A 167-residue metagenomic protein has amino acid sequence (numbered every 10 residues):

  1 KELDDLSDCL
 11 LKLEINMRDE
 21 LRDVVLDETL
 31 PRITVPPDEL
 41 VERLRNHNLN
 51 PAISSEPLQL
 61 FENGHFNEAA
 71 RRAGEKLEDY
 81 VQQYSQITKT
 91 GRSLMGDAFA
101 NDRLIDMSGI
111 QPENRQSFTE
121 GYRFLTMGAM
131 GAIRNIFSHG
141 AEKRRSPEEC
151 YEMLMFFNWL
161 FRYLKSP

Functional and structural regions predicted by a protein language model:
K1-E2, F118-P167: Charge-enriched, short contiguous segments at helix-coil
K1-P51: Internal, Lys/Arg-enriched amphipathic helical interaction segments that engage polyanionic partners
D4-S7, L11, R22, V41-E42 (+6 more regions): Generic detector of well-ordered alpha-helical segments enriched in charged/polar residues, highlighting helical
C9, E75, D79, F156-Y163: Alpha-helical scaffold segments in carbohydrate-active enzymes
H47-F61, I133-A141: Short amphipathic alpha-helical segments and their helix-coil junctions
I53-P57, F61, R72-Y122: Flexible secondary-structure boundary motifs
G64-H65: Short helix-adjacent coil turns
